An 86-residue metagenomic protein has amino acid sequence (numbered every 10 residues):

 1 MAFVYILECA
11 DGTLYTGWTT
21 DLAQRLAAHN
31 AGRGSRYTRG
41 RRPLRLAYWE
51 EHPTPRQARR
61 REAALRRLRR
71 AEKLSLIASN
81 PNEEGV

Functional and structural regions predicted by a protein language model:
M1-V86: GIY-YIG nuclease catalytic motif and its immediate N-terminal context
